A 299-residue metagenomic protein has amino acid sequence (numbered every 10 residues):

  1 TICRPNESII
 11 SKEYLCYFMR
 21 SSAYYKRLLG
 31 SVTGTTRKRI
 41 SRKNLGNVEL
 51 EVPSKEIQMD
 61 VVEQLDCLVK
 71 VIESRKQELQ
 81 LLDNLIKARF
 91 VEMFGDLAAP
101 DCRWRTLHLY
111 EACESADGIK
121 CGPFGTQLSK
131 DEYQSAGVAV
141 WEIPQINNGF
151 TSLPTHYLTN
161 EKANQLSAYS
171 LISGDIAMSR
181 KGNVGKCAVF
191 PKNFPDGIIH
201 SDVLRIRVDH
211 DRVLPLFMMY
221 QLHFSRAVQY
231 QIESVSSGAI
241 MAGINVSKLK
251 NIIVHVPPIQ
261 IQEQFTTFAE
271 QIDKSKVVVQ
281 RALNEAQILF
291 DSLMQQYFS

Functional and structural regions predicted by a protein language model:
T1, I10-E13, T33-M59, Y133-S135 (+3 more regions): A short glycine-rich beta-alpha junction/loop motif
T1-R20, E142, A163-H223, G243-N245: A short beta-sheet element
I2-P5, I57-D60, Q64, K87 (+4 more regions): Feature detects amphipathic, helix-rich regulatory segments
Y24, N183, D202, V228 (+1 more regions): A generic "binding-loop/recognition-motif" signal
N47-E63, K70, S74-F124, N251 (+2 more regions): Non-catalytic DNA-recognition/assembly elements of restriction-modification systems
Y110-K130, P144-S173, N193: Sequence-specific dsDNA recognition surfaces
